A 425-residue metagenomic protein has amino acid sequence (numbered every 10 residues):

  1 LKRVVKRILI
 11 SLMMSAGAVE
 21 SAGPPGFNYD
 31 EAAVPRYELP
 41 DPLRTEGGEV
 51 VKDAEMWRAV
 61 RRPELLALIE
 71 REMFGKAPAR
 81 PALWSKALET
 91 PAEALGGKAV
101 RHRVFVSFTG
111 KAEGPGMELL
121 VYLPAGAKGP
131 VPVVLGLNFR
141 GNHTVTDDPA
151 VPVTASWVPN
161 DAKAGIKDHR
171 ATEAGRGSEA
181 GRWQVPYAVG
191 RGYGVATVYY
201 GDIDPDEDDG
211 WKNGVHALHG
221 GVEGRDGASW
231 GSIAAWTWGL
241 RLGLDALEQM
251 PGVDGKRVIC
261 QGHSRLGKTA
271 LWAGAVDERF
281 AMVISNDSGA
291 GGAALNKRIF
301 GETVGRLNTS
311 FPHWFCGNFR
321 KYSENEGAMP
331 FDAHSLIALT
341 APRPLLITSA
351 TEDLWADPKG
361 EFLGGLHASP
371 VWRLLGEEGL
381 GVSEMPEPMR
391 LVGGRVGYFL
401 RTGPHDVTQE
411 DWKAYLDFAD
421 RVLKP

Functional and structural regions predicted by a protein language model:
V19-A77: N-terminal pre-domain segments of enzymes
A32-A33, E38-L43, A87-V106, G110-L119: A domain-start/cap signature at the N-terminus of enzymes
E118-L120, G129-F139: Short beta-strand element of the alpha/beta-hydrolase
G136-Q249, N296-R298: Cap/lid segment of the alpha/beta-hydrolase catalytic domain
V215-H219, S285-L336, D357, E361-V382: Mobile cap/lid helix-loop segments that gate and shape the active-site cleft of serine hydrolases
L242-E302, R306, S310, C316 (+1 more regions): Primarily recognizes the serine-hydrolase "nucleophile elbow" in alpha/beta-hydrolase and SGNH/GDSL folds
S310, R320, G365-P425: C-terminal catalytic histidine-bearing segment of alpha/beta-hydrolase fold enzymes
A341-A356, R401-G403: Conserved strand-to-loop "acid loop" that flanks and positions the catalytic carboxylate
